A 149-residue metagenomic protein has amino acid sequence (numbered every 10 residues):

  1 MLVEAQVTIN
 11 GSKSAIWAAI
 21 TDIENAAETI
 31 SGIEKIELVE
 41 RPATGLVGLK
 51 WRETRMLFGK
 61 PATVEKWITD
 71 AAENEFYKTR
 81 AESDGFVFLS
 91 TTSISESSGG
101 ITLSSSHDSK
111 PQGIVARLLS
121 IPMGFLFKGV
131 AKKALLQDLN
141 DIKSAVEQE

Functional and structural regions predicted by a protein language model:
M1-L46: Hydrophobic ligand-binding cavity/cleft-lining segments
Q6, W67, L89-S93: Short, surface-exposed charged micro-motifs
I9, R55, H107-S109: Hydrophobic beta-strand positions in extracellular immunoglobulin-like domains
S14-W17, L136, N140: Amphipathic alpha-helical segments that line or abut small-molecule/effector binding pockets and mediate allosteric
E37-F86, S97, T102, Q137-E149: Glycine-rich portal/gate segments that line the openings of hydrophobic small-molecule binding cavities
E82-L136, S144: Beta-strand/loop substructures that line and gate deep hydrophobic ligand-binding cavities in soluble
